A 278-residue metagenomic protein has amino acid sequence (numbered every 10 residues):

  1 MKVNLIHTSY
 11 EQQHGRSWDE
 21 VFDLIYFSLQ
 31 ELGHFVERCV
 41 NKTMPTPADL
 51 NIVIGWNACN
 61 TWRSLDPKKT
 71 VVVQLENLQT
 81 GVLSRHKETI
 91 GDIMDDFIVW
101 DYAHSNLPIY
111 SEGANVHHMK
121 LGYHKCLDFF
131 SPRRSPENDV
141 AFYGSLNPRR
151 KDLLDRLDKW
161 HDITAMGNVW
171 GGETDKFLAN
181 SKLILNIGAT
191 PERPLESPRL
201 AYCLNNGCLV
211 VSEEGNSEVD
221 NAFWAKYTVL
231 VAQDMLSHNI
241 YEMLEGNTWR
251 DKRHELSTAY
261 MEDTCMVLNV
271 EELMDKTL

Functional and structural regions predicted by a protein language model:
K2-L50, I54-V229, M266-D275: Nucleotide-sugar donor-binding catalytic core of glycosyltransferases
K226, L230-R250: C-terminal "capping" alpha-helix adjacent to the active site of nucleotide-linked donor transferases in cell-envelope
Y241-L278: A charged, aromatic-enriched C-terminal amphipathic alpha-helix characteristic of glycosyltransferases across folds
